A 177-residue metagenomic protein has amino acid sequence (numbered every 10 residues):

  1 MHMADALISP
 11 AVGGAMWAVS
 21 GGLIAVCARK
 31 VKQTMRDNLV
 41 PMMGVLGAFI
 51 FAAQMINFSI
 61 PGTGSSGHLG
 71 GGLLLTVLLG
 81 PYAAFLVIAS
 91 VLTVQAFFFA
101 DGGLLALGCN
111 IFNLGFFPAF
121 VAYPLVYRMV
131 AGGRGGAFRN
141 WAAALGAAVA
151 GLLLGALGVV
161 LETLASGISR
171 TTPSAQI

Functional and structural regions predicted by a protein language model:
H2-P10, G14-L75: Hydrophobic transmembrane alpha-helices
H2-S9, V31, M35, L39 (+4 more regions): Membrane-helix interfacial "entry" motifs
M3, I8-W17, G21-G22, A28 (+1 more regions): Alpha-helical transmembrane segments and their immediate juxtamembrane flanks in integral membrane proteins
G14-A15, V40-V45, G70, F85-A89 (+2 more regions): Hydrophobic alpha-helical transmembrane segments
A25-K32, A53, F58, Q95 (+7 more regions): Membrane-water interface at transmembrane helix exits
Q54, F58-P118: Alpha-helical membrane segments and adjacent membrane-interface helices in multi-pass membrane proteins
L114-V159: Short helix-perturbing small/polar motifs within transmembrane alpha-helices
A148-I177: A structural signal for small-residue-enriched, beta-sheet-centric alpha/beta enzyme cores and oligomeric scaffold folds
